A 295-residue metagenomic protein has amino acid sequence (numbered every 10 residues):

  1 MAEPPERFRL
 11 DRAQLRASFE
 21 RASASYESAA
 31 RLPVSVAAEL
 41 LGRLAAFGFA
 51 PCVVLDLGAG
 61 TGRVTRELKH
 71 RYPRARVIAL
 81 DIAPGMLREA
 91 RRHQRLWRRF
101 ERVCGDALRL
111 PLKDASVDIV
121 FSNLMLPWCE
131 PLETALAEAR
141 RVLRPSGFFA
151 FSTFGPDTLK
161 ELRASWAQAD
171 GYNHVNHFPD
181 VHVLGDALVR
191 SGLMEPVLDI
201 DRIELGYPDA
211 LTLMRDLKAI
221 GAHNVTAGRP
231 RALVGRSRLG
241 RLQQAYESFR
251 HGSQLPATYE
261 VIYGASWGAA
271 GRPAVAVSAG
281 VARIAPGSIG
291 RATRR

Functional and structural regions predicted by a protein language model:
M1-A24: N-terminal, positively charged/glycine-rich alpha-helical extensions of SAM-dependent methyltransferases
R31-C52, E67: Conserved alpha-helix/loop element of class I SAM-dependent methyltransferases that forms part of the SAM/SAH-binding
V53-R109: Class I SAM-dependent methyltransferase SAM/SAH-binding core
L108-I119: A short acidic, Gly/Pro-enriched loop at the edge of an enzyme's catalytic core that lines a small-molecule cofactor
D118-P131: A short SAM/SAH-binding and catalytic strip from SAM-dependent methyltransferases
E133-P145: A short glycine-rich, Lys/Arg-flanked "PGG" loop and its adjoining helix->strand segment in the class I
F148-T212, A219-L233: Conserved catalytic/acceptor-binding region of the Class I
L217-R295: C-terminal lobe and adjacent flexible extensions of AdoMet/dcAdoMet transferase-like proteins
